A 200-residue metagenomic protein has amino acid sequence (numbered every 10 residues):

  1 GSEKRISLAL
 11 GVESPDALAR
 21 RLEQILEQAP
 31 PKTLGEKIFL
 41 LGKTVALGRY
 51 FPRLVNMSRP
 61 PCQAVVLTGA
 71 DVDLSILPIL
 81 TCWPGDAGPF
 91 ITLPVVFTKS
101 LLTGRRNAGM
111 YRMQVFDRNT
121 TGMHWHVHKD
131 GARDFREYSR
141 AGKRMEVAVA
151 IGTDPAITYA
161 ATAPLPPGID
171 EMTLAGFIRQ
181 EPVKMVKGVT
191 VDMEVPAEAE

Functional and structural regions predicted by a protein language model:
G1-E200: Extended, highly charged
